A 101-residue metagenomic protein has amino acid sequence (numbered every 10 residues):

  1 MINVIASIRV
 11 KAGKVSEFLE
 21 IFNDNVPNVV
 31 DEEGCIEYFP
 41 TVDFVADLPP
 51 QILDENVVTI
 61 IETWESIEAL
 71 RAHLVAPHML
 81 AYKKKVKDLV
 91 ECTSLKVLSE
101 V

Functional and structural regions predicted by a protein language model:
M1-I2, V101: Absolute protein N-terminus
I2, G34-I36, N56, E91: Residue-level signal for beta-strand positions within conserved beta-sheet cores that form or flank
I2-R9, T41-L74: Short, well-ordered beta-strand segments in beta-rich or mixed alpha/beta enzyme and ligand-binding folds
K11-G13, I67, E100: Generic structural motif
K14-P40, H78-V86: Short amphipathic alpha-helical segments
F39-D54, A81-V101: Glycine-rich beta-strand-turn "strand-cap" elements at beta-sheet edges
